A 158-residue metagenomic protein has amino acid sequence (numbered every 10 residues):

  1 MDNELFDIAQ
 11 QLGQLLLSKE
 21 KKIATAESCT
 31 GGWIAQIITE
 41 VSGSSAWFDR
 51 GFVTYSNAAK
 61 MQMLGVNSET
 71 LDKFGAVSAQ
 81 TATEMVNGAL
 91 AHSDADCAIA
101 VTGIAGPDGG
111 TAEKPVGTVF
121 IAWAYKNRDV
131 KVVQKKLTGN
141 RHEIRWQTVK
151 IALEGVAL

Functional and structural regions predicted by a protein language model:
M1-L158: Short alpha-helical segments enriched in small residues
